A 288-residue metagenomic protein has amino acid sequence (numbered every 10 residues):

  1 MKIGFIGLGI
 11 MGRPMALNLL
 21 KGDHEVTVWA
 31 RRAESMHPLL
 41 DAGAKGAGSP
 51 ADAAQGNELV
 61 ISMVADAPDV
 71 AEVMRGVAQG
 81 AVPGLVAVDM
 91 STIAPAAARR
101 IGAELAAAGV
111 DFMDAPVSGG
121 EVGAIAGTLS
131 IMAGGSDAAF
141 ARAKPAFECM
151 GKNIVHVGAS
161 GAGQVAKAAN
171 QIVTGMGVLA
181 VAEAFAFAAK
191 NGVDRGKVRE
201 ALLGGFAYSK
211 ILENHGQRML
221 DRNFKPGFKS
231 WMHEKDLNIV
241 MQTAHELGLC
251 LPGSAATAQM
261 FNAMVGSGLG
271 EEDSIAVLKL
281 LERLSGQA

Functional and structural regions predicted by a protein language model:
M1-S62, L85, E121: NAD(P)+-binding Rossmann beta1-loop-alpha1 motif at the extreme N-terminus of oxidoreductases
R31-R32, D66, S136: Residues in the short beta-alpha loop(s) of Rossmann-like NAD(P)-binding domains
P50-D111: Rossmann-fold NAD(P) dinucleotide-binding segment
T92-G175: Rossmann-fold dinucleotide-binding core
A126-G134, V155, A159-N191, L203-N214 (+1 more regions): Active-site-proximal catalytic alpha-helix in oxidoreductases
S160, Y208-S274: Interdomain hinge/lid region at the active-site interface of Rossmann-like NAD(P)-dependent oxidoreductases
G266-A288: NAD(P)-dependent dehydrogenase/reductase Rossmann-like domain
